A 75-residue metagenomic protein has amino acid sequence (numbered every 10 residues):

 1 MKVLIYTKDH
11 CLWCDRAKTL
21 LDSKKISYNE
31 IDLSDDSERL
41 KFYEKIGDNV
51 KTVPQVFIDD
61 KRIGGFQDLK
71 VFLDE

Functional and structural regions predicted by a protein language model:
M1-I26: Local sequence-structure signature of Cys/Sec-based thiol-disulfide redox active-site neighborhoods
L12, S37, G64: Short alpha-helical
R16, E38, D68: Residue-level recognition of oxygen-bearing side chains
D22, N29, E44: Short polybasic/polar patches that bind polyanions
Y28-E30, R62: Conserved beta-strand scaffold positions in the cores of enzyme catalytic domains, especially in NTP/NDP-utilizing
D32-N49, E75: Thioredoxin-like thiol-disulfide oxidoreductase module
G47-V56, F66-Q67: Structural micro-motif
I58-E75: Non-catalytic, surface beta->alpha helical segment in thiol-disulfide oxidoreductase systems
